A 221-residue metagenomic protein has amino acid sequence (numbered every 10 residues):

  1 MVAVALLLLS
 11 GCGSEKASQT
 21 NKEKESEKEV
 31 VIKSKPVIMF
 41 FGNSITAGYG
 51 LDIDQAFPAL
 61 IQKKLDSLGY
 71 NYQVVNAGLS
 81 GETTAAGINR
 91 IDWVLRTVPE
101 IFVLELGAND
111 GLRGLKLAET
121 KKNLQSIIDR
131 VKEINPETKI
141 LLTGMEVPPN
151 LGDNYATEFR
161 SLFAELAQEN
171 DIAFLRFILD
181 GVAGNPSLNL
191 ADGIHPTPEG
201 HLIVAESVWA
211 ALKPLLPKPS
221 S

Functional and structural regions predicted by a protein language model:
M1-S10: Sec-dependent bacterial lipoprotein signal peptides
L8, D66, Q168: Short polybasic/polar patches that bind polyanions
L8, V75, L141: Conserved Rossmann-like nucleotide-binding pocket used by diverse enzymes that bind dinucleotide cofactors
C12-K16: Bacterial signal peptide processing site
Q19-S80, I88-V98: Serine-esterase "nucleophile elbow" of acetyl-processing enzymes
I45-G48, D52, G78-E82, N109-G111 (+1 more regions): Short histidine/acidic/glycine/proline-rich micro-motifs that form metal- and phosphate-coordinating active-site loops
A85: N-terminal helical cap/lid subdomain that shapes the substrate entry/recognition surface in HAD-like hydrolases
I88-S221: Alpha-helical cap/lid subdomain in secreted, periplasmic, or secretory-pathway luminal O-acyl-processing enzymes
